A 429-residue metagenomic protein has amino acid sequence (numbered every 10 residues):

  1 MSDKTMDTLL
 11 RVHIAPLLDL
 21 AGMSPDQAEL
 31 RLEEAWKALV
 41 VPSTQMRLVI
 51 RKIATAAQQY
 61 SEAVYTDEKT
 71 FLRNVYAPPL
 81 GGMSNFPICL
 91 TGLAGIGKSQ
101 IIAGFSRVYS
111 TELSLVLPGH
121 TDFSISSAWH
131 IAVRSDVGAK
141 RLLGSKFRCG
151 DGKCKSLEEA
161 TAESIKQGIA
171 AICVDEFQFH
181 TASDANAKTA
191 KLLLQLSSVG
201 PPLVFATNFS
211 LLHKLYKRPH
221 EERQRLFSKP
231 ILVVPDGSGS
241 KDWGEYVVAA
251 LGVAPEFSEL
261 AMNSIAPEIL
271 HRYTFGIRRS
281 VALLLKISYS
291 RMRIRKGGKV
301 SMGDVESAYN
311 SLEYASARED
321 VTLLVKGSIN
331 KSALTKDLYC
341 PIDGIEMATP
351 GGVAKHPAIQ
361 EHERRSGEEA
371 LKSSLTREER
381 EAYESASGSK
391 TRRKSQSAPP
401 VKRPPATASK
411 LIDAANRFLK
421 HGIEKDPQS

Functional and structural regions predicted by a protein language model:
S2-A21, A249-S429: C-terminal alpha-helical "lid" subdomain
R11-Y60, K140: Charged, amphipathic alpha-helical linker segments immediately N-terminal to NTP-binding catalytic cores
S24, I50, L80-M83, F123 (+2 more regions): Mid-core helix/loop region of P-loop NTP-binding domains shared across ATPases and GTPases
T55-G81: Pre-Walker A adenine-sensing motif
A77-A103: Walker A/P-loop nucleotide-binding motif
V108-G119, G150-D151: Post-Walker A helix-loop "phosphate-sensing" segment adjacent to the P-loop in P-loop NTPases
S114-V133: Conserved catalytic segments around the Walker B and adjacent sensor/switch elements of P-loop NTPase domains
T161, N186-I265: The catalytic "switch" region of P-loop NTPases
